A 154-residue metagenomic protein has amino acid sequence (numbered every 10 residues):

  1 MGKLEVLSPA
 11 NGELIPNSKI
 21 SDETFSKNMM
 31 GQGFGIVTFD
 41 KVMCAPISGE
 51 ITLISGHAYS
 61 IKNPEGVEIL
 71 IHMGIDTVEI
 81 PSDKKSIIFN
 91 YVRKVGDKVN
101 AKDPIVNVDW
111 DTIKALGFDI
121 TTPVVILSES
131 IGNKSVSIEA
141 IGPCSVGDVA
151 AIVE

Functional and structural regions predicted by a protein language model:
M1-E154: Contiguous, well-folded functional domains in the mature portion of proteins
